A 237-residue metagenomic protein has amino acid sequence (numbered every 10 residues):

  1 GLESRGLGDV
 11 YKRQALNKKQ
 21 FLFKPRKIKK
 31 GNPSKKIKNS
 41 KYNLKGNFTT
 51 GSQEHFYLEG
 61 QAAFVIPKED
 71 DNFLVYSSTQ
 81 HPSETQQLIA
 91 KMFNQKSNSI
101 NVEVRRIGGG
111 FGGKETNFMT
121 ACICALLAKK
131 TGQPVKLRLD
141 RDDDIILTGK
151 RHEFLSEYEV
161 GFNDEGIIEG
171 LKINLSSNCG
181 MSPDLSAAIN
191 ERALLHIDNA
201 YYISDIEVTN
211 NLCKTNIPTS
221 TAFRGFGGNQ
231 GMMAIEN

Functional and structural regions predicted by a protein language model:
S4-N237: Structural alpha/beta core scaffold segments of enzyme domains
